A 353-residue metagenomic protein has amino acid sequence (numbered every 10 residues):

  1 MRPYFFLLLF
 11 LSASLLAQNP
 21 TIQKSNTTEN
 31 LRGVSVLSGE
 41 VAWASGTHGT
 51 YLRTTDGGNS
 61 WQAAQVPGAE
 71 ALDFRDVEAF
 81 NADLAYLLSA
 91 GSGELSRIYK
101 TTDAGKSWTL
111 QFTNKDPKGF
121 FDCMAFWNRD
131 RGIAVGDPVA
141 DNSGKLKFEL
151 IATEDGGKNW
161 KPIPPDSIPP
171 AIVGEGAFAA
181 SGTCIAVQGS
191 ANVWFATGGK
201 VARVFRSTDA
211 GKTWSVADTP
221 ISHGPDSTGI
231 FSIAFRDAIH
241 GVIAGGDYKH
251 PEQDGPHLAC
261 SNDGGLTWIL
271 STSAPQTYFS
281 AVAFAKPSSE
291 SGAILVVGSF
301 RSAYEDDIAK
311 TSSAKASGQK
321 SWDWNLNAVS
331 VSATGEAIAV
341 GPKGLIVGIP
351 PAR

Functional and structural regions predicted by a protein language model:
M1-Y4: Positively charged n-region of N-terminal signal peptides that target proteins for export
L7-L8: Sec-dependent N-terminal signal peptides
S12-S14: N-terminal signal peptide c-region/cleavage motif recognized by signal peptidases
Q18-R353: Residue-level hotspots at or immediately adjacent to binding/recognition sites across diverse folds
